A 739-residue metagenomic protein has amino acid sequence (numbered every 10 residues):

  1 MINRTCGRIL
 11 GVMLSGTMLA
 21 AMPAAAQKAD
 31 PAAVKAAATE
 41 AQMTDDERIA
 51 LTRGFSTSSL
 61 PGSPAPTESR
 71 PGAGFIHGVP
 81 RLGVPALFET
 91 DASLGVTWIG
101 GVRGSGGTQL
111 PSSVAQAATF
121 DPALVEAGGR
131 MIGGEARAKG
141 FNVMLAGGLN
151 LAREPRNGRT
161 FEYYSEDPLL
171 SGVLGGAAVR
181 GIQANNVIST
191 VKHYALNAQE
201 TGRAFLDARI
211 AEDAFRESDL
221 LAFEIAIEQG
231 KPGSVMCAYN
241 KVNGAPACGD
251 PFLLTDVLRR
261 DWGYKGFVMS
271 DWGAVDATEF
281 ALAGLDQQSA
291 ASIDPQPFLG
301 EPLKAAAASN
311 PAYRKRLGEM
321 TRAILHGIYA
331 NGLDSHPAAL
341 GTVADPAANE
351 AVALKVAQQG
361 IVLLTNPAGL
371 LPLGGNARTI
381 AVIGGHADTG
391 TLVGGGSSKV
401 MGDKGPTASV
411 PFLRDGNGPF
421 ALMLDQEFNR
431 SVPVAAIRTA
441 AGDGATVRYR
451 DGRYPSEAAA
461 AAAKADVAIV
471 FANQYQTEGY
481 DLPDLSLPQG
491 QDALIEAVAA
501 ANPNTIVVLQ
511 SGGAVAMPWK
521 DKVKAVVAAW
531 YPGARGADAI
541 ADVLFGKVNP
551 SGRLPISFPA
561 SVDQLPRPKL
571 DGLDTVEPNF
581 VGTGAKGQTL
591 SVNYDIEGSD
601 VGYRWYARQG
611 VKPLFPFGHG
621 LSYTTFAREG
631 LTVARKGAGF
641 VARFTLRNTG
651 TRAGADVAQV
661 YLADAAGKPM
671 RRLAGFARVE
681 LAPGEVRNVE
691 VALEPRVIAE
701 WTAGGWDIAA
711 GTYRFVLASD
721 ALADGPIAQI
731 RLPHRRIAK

Functional and structural regions predicted by a protein language model:
M1-C6: N-terminal secretory signal peptides that target proteins for export/translocation
G11-A20: Bacterial N-terminal signal peptides
A26-W701, G705-L722, A738: Glycoside hydrolase catalytic-domain context in secreted enzymes
A723-K739: Short beta-strand elements
